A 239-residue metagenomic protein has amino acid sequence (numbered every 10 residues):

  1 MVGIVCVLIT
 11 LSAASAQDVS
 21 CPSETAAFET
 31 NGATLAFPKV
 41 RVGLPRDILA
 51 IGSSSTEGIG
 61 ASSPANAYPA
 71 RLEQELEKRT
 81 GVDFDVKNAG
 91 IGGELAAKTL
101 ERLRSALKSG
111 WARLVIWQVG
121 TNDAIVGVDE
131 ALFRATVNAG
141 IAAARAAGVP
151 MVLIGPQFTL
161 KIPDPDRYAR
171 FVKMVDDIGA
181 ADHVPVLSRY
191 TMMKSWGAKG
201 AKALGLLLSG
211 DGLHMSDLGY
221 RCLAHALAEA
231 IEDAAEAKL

Functional and structural regions predicted by a protein language model:
M1-I51, T56-S62, E77-D83, K108-R113 (+4 more regions): N-terminal secretory targeting modules
E24-F28, I91-L95, D129-E130, P163-D164: Short, flexible loop segments at the rims of nucleotide/cofactor-binding pockets, characterized by
I51-S54, G92, V119-T121: Glycine-rich beta-strand-to-loop/alpha-helix junction loops that act as flexible
E73-V82, K98-L239: Alpha-helical cap/lid subdomain in secreted, periplasmic, or secretory-pathway luminal O-acyl-processing enzymes
V82-G93: A short beta-strand-loop structural module common to alpha/beta enzyme folds
